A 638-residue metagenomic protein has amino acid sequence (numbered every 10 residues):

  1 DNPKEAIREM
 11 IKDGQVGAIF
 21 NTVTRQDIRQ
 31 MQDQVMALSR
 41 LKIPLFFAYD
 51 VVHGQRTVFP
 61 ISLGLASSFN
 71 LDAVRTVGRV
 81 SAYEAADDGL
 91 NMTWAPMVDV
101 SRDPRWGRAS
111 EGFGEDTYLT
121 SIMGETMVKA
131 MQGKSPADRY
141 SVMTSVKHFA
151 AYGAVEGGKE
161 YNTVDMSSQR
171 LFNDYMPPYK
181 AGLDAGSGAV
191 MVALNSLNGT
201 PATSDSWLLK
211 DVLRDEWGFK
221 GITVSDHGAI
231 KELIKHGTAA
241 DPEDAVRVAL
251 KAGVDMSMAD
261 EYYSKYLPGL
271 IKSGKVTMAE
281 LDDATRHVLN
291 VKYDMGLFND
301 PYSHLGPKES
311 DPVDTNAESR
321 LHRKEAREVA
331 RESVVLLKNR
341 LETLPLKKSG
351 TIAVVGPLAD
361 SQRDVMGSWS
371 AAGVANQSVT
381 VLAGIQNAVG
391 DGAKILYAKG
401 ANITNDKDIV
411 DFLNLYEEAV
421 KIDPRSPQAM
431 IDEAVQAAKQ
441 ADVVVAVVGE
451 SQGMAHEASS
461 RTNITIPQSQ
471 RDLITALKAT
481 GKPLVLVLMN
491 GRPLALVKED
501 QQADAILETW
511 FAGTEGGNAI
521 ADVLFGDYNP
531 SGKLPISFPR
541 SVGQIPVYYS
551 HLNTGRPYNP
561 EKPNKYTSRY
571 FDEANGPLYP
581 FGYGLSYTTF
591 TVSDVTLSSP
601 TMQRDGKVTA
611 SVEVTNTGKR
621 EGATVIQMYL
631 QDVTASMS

Functional and structural regions predicted by a protein language model:
D1-S638: Glycoside hydrolase catalytic-domain context in secreted enzymes
